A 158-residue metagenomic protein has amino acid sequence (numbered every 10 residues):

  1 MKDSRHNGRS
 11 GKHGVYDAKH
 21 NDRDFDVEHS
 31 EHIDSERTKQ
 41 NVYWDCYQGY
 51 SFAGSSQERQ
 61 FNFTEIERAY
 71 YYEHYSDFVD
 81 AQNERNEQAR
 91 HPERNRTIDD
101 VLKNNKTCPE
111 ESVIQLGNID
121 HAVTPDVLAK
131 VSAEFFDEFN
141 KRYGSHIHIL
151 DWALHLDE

Functional and structural regions predicted by a protein language model:
M1-E158: N-terminal nicking endonuclease/strand-transfer module with a His-rich metal-binding environment and a catalytic Tyr
